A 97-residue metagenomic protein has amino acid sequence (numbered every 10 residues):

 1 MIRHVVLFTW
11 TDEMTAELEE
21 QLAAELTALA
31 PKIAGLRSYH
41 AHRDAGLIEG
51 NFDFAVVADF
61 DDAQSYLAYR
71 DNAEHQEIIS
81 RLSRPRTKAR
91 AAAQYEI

Functional and structural regions predicted by a protein language model:
M1-D53, D61-D71, Q94-I97: Short S/T/G/P-rich N-terminal loop/turn motif that feeds into the first structured element of a domain
A30, E74-I79: A common structural junction motif
G35-S38, I79-Q94: Conserved short beta-strand edge segments in small beta-sheet-based binding/regulatory domains
